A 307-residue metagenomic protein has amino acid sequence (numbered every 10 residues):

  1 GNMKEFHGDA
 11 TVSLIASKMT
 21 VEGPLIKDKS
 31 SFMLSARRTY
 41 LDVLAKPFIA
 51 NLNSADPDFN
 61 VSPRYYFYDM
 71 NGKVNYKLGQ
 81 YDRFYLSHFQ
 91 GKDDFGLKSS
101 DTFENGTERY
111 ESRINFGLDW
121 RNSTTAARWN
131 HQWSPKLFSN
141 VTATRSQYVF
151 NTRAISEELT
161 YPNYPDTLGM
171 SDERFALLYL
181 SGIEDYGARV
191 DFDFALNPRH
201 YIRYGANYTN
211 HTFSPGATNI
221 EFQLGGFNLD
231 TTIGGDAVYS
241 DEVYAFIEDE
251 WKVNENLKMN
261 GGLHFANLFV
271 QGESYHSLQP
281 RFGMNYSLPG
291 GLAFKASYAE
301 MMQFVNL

Functional and structural regions predicted by a protein language model:
G1, F6-S62, Y66-K77, Y85-F89: Predominantly transmembrane beta-strands of Gram-negative outer membrane beta-barrel pores used for transport
M3-I15, T125, K258-F269, S277-L278 (+1 more regions): Transmembrane beta-strand segments that form the barrel wall of outer-membrane beta-barrel proteins
G8-V12, F32-A36, L86-H88, V141-A143 (+4 more regions): Membrane-embedded beta-strand positions of outer-membrane beta-barrel proteins
A16-K18, S31, F67-N71, N122-A126 (+3 more regions): Transmembrane beta-barrel architecture of outer membranes
F59-Y65, S99, A154, A217 (+3 more regions): Outer-membrane beta-barrel domain signature, especially the mid-to-C-terminal portions of large Gram-negative OMP
N75-D94, F116-Q271: Face-selective signature of the C-terminal outer-membrane beta-barrel domain
D94-G96, D101-N105, V149, N219-I220 (+2 more regions): Surface-exposed extracellular loop regions of Gram-negative outer-membrane beta-barrel proteins, predominantly
